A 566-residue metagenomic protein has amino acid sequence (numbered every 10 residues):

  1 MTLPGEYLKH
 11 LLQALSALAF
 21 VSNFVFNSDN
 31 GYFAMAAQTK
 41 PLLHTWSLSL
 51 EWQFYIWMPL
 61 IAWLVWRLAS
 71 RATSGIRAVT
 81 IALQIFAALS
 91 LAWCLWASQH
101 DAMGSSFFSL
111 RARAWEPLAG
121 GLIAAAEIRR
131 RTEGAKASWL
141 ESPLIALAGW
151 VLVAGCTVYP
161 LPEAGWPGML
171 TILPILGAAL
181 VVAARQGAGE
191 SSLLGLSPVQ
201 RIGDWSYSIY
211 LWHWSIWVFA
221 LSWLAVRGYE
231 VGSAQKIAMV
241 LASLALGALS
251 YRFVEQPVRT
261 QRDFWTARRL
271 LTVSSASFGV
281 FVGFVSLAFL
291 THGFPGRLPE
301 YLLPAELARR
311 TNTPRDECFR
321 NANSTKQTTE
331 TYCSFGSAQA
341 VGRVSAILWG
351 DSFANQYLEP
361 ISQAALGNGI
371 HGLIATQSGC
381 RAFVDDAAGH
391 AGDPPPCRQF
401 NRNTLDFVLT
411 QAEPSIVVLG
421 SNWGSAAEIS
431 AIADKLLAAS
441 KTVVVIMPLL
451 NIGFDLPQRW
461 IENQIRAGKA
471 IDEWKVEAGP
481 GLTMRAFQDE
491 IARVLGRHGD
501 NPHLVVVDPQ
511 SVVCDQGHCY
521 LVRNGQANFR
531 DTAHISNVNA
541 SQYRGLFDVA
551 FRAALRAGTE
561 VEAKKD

Functional and structural regions predicted by a protein language model:
M1-W265, F278-F281, K564-K565: Membrane-interface helix/loop caps of multi-pass membrane proteins
P162, L224-I237, L241-A248, R252 (+1 more regions): Extracellular/periplasmic envelope-modification machinery, especially enzymes that add or remove acyl/ester groups on
